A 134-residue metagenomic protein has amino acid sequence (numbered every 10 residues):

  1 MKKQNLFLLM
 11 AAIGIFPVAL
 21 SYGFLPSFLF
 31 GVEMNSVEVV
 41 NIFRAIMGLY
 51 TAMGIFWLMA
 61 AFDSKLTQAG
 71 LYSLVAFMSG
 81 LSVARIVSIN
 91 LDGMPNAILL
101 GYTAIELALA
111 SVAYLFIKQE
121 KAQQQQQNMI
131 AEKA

Functional and structural regions predicted by a protein language model:
M1-G14: Cytosolic juxtamembrane helix and N-cap/initiation of the first transmembrane helix
F16-S27: Alpha-helical transmembrane segments of multi-pass membrane proteins
P17-V18, V39-A61, V75-G80, S111: Core segments of alpha-helical transmembrane spans in multipass integral membrane proteins
P26-E38, S88-M94: Membrane-interface helix termini and inter-helical loops of multi-pass transporters
A61, V83-L100, Q119: Membrane-helix boundary connector in multi-pass membrane proteins
L66-L74: Membrane-interfacial loop-to-transmembrane alpha-helix junctions, especially the N-terminal start
L99-S111: Small-residue-rich transmembrane alpha-helices that serve as helix-helix interface/gating elements in multipass
A108-N128, A134: Membrane-water interface at the C-terminal end of transmembrane alpha helices
